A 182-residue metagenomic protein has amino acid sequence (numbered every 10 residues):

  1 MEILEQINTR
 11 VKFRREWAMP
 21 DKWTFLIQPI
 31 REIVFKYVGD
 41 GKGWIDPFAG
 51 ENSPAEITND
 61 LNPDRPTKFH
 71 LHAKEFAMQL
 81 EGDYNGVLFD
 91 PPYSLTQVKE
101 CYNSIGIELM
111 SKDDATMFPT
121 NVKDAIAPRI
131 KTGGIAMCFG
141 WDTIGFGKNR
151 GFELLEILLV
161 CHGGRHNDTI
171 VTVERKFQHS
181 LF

Functional and structural regions predicted by a protein language model:
M1-N59, R165-T172, H179-F182: S-adenosyl-L-methionine
G41, I130-A136: Short glycine-dipeptide loop
G43-S53, A73-K74, M78, G82-E100: Conserved proline-anchored active-site loop of SAM-dependent methyltransferases that bridges a beta-strand
F48-G50, G140-T143: Short, well-ordered beta-to-alpha junction loops that form the rim of enzyme active sites and present histidine/acidic
I57-P63, H70-H72: Conserved acidic E/D residue at the C-terminus of a beta-strand in Rossmann-like folds
F76, N103-I107, L154-L155: Glycine-rich, phosphate-binding/catalytic loops in enzymes
N103-T132: A short glycine-rich, Lys/Arg-flanked "PGG" loop and its adjoining helix->strand segment in the class I
I144-F182: Class I S-adenosyl-L-methionine
